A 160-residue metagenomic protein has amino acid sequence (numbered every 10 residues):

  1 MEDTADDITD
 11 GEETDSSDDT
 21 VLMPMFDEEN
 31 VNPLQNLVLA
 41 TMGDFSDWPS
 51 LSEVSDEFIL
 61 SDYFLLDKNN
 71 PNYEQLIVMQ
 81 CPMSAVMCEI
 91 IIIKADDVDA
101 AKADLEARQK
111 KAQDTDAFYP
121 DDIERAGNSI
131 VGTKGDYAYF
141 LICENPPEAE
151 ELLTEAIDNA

Functional and structural regions predicted by a protein language model:
M1-S61: N-terminal, intrinsically disordered, polar/charged segments of Gram-positive cell-envelope systems that serve as
Q35, L39, I90, K102-E106 (+2 more regions): Extracytoplasmic/secreted envelope proteins and their assembly/folding machinery, especially bacterial periplasmic
M42-P49, K94, Q109-Q113, I157-A160: Sec/Tat-exported extracytoplasmic proteins
P49-A85, A100-A101, A126-G127: Short, compositionally biased low-complexity segments enriched in polar/charged residues
P82, D121-A160: A short, solvent-exposed beta-edge/loop patch
S84-V98: A short acidic-to-branched-hydrophobic micro-motif
V98-G135: Short Gly/Thr-rich strand-loop-strand
